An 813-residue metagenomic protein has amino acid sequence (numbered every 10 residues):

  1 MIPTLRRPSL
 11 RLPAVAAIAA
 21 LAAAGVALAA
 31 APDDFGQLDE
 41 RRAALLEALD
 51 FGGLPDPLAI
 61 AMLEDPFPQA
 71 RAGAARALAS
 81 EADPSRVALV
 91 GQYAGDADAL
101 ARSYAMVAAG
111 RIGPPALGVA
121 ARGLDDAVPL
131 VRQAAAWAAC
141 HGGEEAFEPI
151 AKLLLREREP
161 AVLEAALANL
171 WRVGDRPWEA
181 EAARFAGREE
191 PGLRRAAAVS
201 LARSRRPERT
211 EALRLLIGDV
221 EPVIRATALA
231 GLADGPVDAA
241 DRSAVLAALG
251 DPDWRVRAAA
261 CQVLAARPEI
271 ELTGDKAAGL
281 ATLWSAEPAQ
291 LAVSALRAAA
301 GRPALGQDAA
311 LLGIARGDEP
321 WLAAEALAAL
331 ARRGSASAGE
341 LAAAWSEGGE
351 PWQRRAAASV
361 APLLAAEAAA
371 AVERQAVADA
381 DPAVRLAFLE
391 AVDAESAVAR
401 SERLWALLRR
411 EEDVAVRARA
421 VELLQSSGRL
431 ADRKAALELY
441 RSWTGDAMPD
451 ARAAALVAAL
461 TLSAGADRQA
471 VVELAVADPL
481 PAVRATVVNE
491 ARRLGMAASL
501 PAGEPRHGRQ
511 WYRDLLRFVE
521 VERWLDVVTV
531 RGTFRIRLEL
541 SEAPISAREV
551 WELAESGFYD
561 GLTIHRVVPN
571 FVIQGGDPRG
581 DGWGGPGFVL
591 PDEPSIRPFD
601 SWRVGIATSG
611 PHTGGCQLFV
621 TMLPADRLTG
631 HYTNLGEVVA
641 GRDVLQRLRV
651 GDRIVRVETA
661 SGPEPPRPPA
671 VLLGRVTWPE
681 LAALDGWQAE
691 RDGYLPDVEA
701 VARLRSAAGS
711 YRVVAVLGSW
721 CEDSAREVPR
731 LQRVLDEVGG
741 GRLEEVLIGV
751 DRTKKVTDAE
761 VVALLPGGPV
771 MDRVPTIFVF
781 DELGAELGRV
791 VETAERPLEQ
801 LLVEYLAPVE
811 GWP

Functional and structural regions predicted by a protein language model:
P13-A24: Bacterial N-terminal signal peptides
D34-L54, A61, Q69-D83, A88-Q92 (+25 more regions): Structural detector for internal amphipathic alpha-helices that build alpha-solenoid repeat scaffolds
Q37, P66-F67, A97-D98, A127-V128 (+11 more regions): Short inter-helical turns and helix N-cap capping residues of alpha-solenoid HEAT/ARM repeat scaffolds
L430-L437, S442-D450, A454-P668: Cyclophilin-like peptidyl-prolyl cis-trans isomerases
E555-D560, I564-V567, G709-G749: Mid-length scaffold segments of soluble, non-membrane domains
P665-A702, V803, G811-P813: Non-globular targeting/processing and membrane-anchoring segments
L747-R773: Thioredoxin-like thiol-disulfide oxidoreductase module
D781-W812: Non-catalytic, surface beta->alpha helical segment in thiol-disulfide oxidoreductase systems
